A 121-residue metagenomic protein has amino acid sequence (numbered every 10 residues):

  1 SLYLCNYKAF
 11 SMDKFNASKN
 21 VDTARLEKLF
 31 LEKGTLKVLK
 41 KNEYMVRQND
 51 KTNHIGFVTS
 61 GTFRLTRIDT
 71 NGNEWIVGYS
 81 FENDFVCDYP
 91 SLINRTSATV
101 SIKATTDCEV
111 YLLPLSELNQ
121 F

Functional and structural regions predicted by a protein language model:
Y3-K41, P90-S91: Cyclic nucleotide-binding regulatory module and flanking cytosolic helices
T35, Y44, T62-R67, F85 (+1 more regions): Short beta-strand segments in beta-sandwich/barrel cores
K40, T59-S60, F81, T106: A cytosolic small-molecule/anion-sensing beta-strand core signal
M45-D50: Short phosphate-coordinating micro-motif centered on Lys-Gly-acidic
N53, F57-R64, N83: Glycine- and acidic-residue-biased ligand/ion/polar-headgroup-sensing regions
R64-I76: A short beta-strand-loop-beta hairpin characteristic of the jelly-roll/cupin
I76-F121: Cyclic-nucleotide recognition modules
